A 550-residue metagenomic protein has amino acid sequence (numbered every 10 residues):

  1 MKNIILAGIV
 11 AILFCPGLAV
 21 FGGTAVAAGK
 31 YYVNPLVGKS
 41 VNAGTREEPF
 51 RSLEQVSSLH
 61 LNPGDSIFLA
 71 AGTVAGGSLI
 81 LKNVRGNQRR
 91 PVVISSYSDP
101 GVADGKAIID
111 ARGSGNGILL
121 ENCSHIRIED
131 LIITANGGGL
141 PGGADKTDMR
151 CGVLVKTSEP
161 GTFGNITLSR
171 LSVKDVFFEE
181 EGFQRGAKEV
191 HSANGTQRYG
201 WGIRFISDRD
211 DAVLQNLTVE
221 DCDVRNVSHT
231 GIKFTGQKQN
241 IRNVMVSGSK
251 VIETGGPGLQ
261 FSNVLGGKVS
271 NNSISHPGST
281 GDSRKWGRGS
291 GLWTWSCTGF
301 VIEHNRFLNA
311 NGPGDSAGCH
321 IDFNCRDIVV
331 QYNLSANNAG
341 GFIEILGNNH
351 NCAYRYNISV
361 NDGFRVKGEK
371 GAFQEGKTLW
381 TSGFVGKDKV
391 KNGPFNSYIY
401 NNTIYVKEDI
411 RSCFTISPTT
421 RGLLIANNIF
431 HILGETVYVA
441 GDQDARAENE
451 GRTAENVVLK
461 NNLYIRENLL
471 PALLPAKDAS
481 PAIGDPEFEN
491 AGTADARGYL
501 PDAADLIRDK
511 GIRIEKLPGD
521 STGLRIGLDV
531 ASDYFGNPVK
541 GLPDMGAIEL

Functional and structural regions predicted by a protein language model:
M1-I4: Positively charged n-region of N-terminal signal peptides that target proteins for export
A7-A19: Bacterial N-terminal signal peptides
A27-K30, L59-I109, L120-I132, S158-S172 (+1 more regions): Beta-solenoid repeat scaffold
V33-A70, V74-G76, I80, G117 (+3 more regions): Acidic Gly/Asp/Thr-rich repetitive segments characteristic of extracellular carbohydrate-active and adhesion proteins
L36-S40, G72-V74, Y97-V102, I133 (+2 more regions): Acidic glycine-/aspartate-rich tracts in secreted/extracellular proteins
S78, S114-L120, T134-F163, K174-N216 (+2 more regions): Glycine- and acidic/polar-rich repeat regions and solenoidal domains
A479-L550: C-terminal accessory segments
